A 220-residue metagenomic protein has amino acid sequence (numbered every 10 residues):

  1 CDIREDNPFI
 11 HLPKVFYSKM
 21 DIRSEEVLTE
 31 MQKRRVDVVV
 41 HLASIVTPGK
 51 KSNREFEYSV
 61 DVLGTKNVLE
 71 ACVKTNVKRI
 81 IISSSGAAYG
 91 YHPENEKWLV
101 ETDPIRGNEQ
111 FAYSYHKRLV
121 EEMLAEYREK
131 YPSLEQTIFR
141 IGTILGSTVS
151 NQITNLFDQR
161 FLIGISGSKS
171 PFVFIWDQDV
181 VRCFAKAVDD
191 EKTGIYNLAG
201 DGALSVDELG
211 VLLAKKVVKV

Functional and structural regions predicted by a protein language model:
C1-V38, K130: N-terminal Rossmann/SDR dinucleotide-binding element
M20-L63, A71-K74, Y91: NAD(P)H-binding glycine-rich loop region in Rossmannoid oxidoreductase-like domains and their noncatalytic homologs
Y58-T65, I81-S84, H116-K117, V173: Short alpha-helix in the Rossmann-fold core of NAD(P)-dependent oxidoreductases
S59, E94-I138, T143: Catalytic helix-loop patch of NAD(P)-dependent Rossmann-fold dehydrogenases
K66-Y113: Conserved Rossmann-fold NAD(P)-dependent oxidoreductase catalytic core, especially the SDR/UDP-sugar
Y127-Q178: NAD(P)-dependent short-chain dehydrogenase/reductase
C183-V220: Mid/C-terminal beta-alpha module of Rossmann-like enzyme folds, strongest in SDR-family dehydrogenases/epimerases
